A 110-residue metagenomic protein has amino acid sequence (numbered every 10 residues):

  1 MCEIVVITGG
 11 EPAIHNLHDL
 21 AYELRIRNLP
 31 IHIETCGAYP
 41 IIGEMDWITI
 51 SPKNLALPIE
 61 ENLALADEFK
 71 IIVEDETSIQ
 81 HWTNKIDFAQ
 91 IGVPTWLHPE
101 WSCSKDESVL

Functional and structural regions predicted by a protein language model:
M1-I7: Glycine/small-residue-rich loop that forms an oxyanion/phosphate-binding "nest" at active or ligand-binding sites
I4, A13-L110: Conserved AdoMet/S-adenosylmethionine-binding subsite of the radical SAM
